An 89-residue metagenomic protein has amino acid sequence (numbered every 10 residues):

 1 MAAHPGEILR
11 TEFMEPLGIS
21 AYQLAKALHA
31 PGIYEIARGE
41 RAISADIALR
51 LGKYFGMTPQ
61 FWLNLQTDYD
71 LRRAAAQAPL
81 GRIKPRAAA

Functional and structural regions predicted by a protein language model:
M1-A21, N64: A short, Lys/Arg-rich alpha-helix, primarily the initiator
L17, L28, I36-A37, F55: Core residues of bacterial helix-turn-helix
S20-K26, L51: Short alpha-helical "recognition helix" segments of helix-turn-helix
H29-I43, R50: Recognition helix of helix-turn-helix/homeodomain-like DNA-binding domains that insert into the DNA major groove
D46-N64: DNA major-groove recognition helix of helix-turn-helix/homeodomain DNA-binding modules
K53, L63-A89: Short, charged recognition helix plus adjacent turn of helix-turn-helix-like nucleic-acid-binding domains
